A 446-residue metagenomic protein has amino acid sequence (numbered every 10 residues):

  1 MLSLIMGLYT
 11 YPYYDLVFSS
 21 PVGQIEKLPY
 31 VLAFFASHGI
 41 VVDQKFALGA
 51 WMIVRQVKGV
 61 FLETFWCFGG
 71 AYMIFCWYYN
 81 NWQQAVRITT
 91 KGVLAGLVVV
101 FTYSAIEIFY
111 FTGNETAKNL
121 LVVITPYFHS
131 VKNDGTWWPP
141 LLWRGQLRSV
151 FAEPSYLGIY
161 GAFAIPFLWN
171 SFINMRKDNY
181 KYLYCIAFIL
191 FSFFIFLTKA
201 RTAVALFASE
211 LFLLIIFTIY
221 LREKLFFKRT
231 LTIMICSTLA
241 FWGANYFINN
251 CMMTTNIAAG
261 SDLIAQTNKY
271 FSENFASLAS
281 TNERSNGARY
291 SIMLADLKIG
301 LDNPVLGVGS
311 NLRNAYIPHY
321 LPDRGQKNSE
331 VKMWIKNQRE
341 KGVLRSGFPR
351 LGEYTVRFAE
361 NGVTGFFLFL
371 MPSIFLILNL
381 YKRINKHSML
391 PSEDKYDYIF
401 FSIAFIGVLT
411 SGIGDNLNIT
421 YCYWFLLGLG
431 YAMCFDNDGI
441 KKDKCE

Functional and structural regions predicted by a protein language model:
Y9-D15, T102, I108-E115, W138 (+3 more regions): A membrane-periplasm/extracellular boundary helix in multi-pass inner-membrane enzymes that assemble envelope glycans
P21-F35, F46-W77, L97: Aromatic-anchored transmembrane helix interface
H38-I53, K132-V150, R339-T355: Juxtamembrane membrane-water interface segments that cap and precede transmembrane helices
F61-I74, R87-L221, W242, A404-L409 (+1 more regions): Alpha-helical transmembrane segments of multi-pass inner-membrane proteins
F163-M175, T364-H387: Hydrophobic, aromatic-rich transmembrane alpha-helices and their immediate juxtamembrane boundary segments
Y182-S192, F348-G352, A359-E360, P372-I413 (+1 more regions): Loop-to-helix entry and N-terminal half of a specific, functionally important transmembrane alpha helix in multi-pass
F207-L214, F226-R229, I233, F367-N379 (+1 more regions): Transmembrane alpha-helices of multi-pass inner-membrane enzymes
A279-L294, K298, D302, L306-N361: Long extracytoplasmic/lumenal interhelical loops at the membrane interface of multi-pass membrane proteins
